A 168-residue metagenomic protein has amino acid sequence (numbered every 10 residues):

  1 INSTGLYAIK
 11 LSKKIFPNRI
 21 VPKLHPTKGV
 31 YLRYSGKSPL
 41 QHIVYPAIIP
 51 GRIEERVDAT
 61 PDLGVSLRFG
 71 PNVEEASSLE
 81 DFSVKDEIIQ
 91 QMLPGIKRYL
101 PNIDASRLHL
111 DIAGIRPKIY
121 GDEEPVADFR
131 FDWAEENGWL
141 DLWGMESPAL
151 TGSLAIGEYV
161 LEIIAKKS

Functional and structural regions predicted by a protein language model:
I1-T4, E146: Structured beta->alpha junctions
S3-E135: Active-site substrate-recognition segment that forms the wall of the catalytic cavity or substrate channel
P17-I20, M145, G157: Generic detector of short alpha-helix boundary/capping microenvironments and adjacent low-complexity segments
P50, W139-S153: Glycine-rich phosphate/pyrophosphate-binding beta-alpha loops
D86-I88, S147, I163-K166: Terminal domain-initiation and capping elements
L154-S168: Internal hydrophobic alpha-helix adjacent to the cofactor/substrate pocket in enzyme cavities
